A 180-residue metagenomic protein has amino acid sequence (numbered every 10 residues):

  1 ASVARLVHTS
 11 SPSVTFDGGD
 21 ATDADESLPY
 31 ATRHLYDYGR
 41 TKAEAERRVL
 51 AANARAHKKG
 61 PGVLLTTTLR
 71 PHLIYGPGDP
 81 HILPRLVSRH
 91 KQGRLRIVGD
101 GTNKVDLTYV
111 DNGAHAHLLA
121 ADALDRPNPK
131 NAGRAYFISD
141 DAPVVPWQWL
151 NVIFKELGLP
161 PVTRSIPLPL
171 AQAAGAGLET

Functional and structural regions predicted by a protein language model:
A1-Y38, H57: Conserved Rossmann-fold NAD(P)-dependent oxidoreductase catalytic core, especially the SDR/UDP-sugar
V7-S10, R70-H72, S139: Active-site beta-alpha turn of Rossmann-fold NAD(P)-dependent dehydrogenases/reductases
T15-F16, Y36-D37, G62-R85: Flexible, glycine-rich beta-alpha linker
D23-A24, H34-E46, L73-G76, N103-L107 (+1 more regions): Short-chain dehydrogenase/reductase
R33-T67: Active-site Tyr-X1-5-Lys
E44-A45, D79-R85, G99-A123, G133-F137: Substrate-positioning beta->alpha
R85-L107, V162-T180: Alpha-helical membrane-targeting segments
A123-T180: Mid/C-terminal beta-alpha module of Rossmann-like enzyme folds, strongest in SDR-family dehydrogenases/epimerases
